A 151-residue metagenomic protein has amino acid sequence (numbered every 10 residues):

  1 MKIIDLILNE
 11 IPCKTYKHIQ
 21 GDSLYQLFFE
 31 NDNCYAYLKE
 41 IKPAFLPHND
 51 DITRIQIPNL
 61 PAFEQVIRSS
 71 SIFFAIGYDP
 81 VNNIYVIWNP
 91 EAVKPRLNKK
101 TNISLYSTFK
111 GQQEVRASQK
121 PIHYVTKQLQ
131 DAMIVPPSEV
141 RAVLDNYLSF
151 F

Functional and structural regions predicted by a protein language model:
M1-F151: Intrinsically disordered, charged low-complexity linkers and terminal tails that flank or connect structured domains
